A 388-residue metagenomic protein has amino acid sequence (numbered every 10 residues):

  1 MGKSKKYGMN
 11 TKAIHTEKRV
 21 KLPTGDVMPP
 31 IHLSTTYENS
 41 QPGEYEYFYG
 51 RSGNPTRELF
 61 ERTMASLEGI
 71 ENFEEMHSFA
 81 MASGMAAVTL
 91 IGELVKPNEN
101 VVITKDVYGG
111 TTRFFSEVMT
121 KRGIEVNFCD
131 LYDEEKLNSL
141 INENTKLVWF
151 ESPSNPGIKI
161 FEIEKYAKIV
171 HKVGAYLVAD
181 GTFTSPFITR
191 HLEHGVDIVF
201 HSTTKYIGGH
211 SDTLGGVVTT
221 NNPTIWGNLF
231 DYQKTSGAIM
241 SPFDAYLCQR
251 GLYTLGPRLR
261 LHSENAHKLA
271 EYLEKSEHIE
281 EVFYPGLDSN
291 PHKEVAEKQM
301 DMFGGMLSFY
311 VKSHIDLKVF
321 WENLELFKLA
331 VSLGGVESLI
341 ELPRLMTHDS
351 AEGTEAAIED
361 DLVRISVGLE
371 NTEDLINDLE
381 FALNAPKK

Functional and structural regions predicted by a protein language model:
M1-N54, R62-T63, V363: N-terminal "arm"/small-domain region of PLP-dependent enzymes with the aminotransferase-like
G2-K3, A13-H15, L67, F73-H278 (+2 more regions): Conserved PLP-enzyme active-site core in the AAT-like
T16-K18, L33-Y37, R51, A82 (+4 more regions): Pocket-edge structural micro-motifs
T36-Y37, T220-I225, L252, V311-I315 (+1 more regions): Short loop segments at secondary-structure junctions
N72-F73, E125, S139, K146 (+3 more regions): PLP-dependent enzyme catalytic core of the Aspartate aminotransferase-like
I91, N228-L229, D316-F320, L375-L379: Hydrophobic side chains in well-ordered alpha-helices
S236-G237, L324-G334, A382-K388: A common structural junction motif
E281-V363, V367: Conserved C-terminal alpha-helix-loop-beta "cap" of PLP-dependent enzymes that closes/shapes the active-site mouth
